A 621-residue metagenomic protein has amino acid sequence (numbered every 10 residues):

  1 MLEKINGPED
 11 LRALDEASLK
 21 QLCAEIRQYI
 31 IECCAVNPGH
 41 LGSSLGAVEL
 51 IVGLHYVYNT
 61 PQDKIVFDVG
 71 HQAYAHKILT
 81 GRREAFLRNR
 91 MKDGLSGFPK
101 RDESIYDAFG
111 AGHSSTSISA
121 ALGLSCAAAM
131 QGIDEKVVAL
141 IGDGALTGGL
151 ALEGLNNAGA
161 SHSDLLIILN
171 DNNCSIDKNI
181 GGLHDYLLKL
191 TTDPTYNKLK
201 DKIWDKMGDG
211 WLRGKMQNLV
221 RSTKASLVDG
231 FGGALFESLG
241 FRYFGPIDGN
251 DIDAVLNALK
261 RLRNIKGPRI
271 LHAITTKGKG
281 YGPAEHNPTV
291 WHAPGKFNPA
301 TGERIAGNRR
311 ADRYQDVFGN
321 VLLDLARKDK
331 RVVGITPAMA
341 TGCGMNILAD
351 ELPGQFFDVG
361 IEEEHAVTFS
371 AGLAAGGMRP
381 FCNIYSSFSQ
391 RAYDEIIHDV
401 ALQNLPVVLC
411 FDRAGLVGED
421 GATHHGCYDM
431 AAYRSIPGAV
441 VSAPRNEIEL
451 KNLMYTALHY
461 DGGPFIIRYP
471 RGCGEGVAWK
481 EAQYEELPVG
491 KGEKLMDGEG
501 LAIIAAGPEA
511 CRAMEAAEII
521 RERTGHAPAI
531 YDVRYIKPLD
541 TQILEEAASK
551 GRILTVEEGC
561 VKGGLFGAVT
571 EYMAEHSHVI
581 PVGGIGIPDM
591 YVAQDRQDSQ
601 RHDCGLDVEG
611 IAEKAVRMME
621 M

Functional and structural regions predicted by a protein language model:
M1-T80, E237-L256, I265, R269-T275: N-terminal amphipathic, basic-rich helices that act as targeting or association modules
A13, N173-F318: Long, well-ordered, tryptophan-enriched scaffold segments
L41-S161, Y314, V332, T336-P337 (+2 more regions): Cofactor-binding active-site loop characterized by glycine-rich and histidine/acidic residues
K64, T275-S389, E395-L405, Y484 (+2 more regions): Non-catalytic terminal/interface segments that mediate subunit docking, oligomerization, and allosteric communication
E84-L95, A160-N172, T195, A401-R413: A glycine-rich helix N-cap at a beta->alpha junction
G214-P283, P406-F411, A431-K480, V608-M621: Structural signature of the thiamine diphosphate
G230-F231, N257-K260, H292-A293, R313-K328 (+5 more regions): Glycine-/acidic-rich phosphate or pyrophosphate-binding loops and their flanking alpha/beta elements
K296-A300, R304-R310, G418-D420, V440 (+1 more regions): Peripheral docking tails and interdomain loops at the edges of cofactor- or intermediate-handling domains
